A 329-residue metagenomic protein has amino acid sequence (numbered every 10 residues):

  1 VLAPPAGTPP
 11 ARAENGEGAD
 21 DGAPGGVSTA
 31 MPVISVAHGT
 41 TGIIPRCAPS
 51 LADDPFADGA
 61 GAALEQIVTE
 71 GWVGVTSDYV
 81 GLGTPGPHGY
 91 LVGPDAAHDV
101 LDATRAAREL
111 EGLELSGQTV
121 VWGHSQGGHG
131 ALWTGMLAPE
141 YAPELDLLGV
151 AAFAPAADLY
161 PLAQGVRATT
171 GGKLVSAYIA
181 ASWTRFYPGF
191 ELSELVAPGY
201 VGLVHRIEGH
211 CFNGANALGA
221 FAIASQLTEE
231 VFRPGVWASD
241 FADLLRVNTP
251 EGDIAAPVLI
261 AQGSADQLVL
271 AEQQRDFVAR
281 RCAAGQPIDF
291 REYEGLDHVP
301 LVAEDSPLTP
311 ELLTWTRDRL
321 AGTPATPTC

Functional and structural regions predicted by a protein language model:
P5-G16, G22-T69: Short, surface-exposed "cap/lid" segments of acyl-processing enzymes
T40, V73, D78-L82, L296: Short beta-to-alpha linker loops that shape the active-site pocket of alpha/beta-hydrolase fold enzymes
Y90-E111: Alpha/beta-hydrolase active-site loop
R105-L174: Primarily recognizes the serine-hydrolase "nucleophile elbow" in alpha/beta-hydrolase and SGNH/GDSL folds
T134, A256-V258, L270-R280: Short alpha-helix in the alpha/beta-hydrolase fold that links the catalytic acid
F153-P250: Accessory cap/linker subdomain of secreted extracellular hydrolases
A242-D243, N248, R275-A279, A283-C329: C-terminal catalytic histidine-bearing segment of alpha/beta-hydrolase fold enzymes
I254, L259-D266: Short beta-strand/loop motif that positions the catalytic acidic residue of the alpha/beta-hydrolase fold
